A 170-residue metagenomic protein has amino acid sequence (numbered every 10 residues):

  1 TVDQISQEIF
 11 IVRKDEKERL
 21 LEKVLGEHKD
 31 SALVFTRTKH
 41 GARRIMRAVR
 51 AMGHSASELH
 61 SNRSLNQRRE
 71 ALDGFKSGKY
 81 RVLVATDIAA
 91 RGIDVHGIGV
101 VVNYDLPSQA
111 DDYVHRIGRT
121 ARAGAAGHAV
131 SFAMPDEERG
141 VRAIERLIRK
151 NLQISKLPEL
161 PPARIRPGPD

Functional and structural regions predicted by a protein language model:
T1-R166: Conserved helicase RecA-like core
P169-D170: Intrinsically disordered, Lys/Arg-rich low-complexity segments
